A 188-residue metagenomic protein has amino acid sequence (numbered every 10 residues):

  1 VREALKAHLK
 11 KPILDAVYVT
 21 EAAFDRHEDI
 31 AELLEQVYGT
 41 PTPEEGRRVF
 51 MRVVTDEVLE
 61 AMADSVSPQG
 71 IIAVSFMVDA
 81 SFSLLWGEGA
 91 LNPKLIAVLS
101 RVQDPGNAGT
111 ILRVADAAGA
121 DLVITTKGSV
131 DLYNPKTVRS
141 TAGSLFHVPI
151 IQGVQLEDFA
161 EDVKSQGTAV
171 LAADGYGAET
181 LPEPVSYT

Functional and structural regions predicted by a protein language model:
V1-V66, G167-A169: N-terminal positively charged helical leader segments and presequences
A4-K6, I111-V114: Histidine-anchored nucleotide/phosphate-binding helix
D64-P93, S129: Acidic/glycine-rich phosphate/pyrophosphate-binding loops and surrounding catalytic core that coordinate Mg2+
D104, D121-D162: Histidine/lysine/aspartate-rich catalytic loop segments that bind and position anionic ligands
D104-T110: Amphipathic alpha-helical repeat scaffolds
T188: Conserved small/polar residues in nucleotide/adenosyl-binding loops
